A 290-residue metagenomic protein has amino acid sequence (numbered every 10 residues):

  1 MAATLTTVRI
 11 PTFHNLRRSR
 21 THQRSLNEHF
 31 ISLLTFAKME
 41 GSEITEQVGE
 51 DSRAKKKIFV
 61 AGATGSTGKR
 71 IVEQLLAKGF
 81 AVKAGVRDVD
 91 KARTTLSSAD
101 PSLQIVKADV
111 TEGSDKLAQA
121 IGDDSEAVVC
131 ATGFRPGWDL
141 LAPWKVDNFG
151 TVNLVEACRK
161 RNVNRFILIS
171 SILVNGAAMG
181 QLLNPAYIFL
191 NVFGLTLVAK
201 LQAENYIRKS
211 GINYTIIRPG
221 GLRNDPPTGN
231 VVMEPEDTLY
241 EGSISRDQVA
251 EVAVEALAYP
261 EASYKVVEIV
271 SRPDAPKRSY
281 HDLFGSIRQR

Functional and structural regions predicted by a protein language model:
M1-M39: N-terminal chloroplast transit peptides
K38-E46, E50-R53, A63, V198 (+1 more regions): Active-site-lining helix/loop region of Rossmann-like oxidoreductase modules
I44, S52, I58, T64 (+2 more regions): NAD(P)H-binding glycine-rich loop region in Rossmannoid oxidoreductase-like domains and their noncatalytic homologs
L75: Aromatic pocket-lining residues of Rossmann-like dinucleotide-binding sites
V82-A84, I217: Short beta-strand "acidic-cap" motif of Rossmann-like dinucleotide-binding folds
G122, K160, K209, Y259-S263: Alpha-helix termination/capping residues and helix-transition junctions
F134-E241: Glycine-/Pro-rich loop/turn segments that contact NAD(P) or position catalytic residues in Rossmann-like domains
